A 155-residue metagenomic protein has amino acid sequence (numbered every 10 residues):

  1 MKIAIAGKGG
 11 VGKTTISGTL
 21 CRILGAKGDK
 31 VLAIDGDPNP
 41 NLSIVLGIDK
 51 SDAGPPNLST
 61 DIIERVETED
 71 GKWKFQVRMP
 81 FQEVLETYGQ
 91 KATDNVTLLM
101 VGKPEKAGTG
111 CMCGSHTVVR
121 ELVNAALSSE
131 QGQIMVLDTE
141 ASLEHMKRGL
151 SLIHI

Functional and structural regions predicted by a protein language model:
I3-P38: Walker A/P-loop phosphate-binding motif and the immediately C-terminal alpha-helix
A4, L98-M100, V136: Structural motif
A26-D94: N-terminal phosphate/diphosphate-binding loop that engages ATP/GTP or pyrophosphate donors across diverse enzyme folds
N95-E105: Short, basic/glycine-rich phosphate-binding loops at helix/coil junctions that contact nucleotide phosphates
K106-C113: Flexible beta-alpha connector loops of hexameric P-loop NTPases
A126-M146: Switch II (G3) loop of P-loop NTPases
L150-S151: Structural alpha-helical scaffold elements that stabilize or flank donor/cofactor-binding regions in carbohydrate
H154-I155: Conserved small/polar residues in nucleotide/adenosyl-binding loops
